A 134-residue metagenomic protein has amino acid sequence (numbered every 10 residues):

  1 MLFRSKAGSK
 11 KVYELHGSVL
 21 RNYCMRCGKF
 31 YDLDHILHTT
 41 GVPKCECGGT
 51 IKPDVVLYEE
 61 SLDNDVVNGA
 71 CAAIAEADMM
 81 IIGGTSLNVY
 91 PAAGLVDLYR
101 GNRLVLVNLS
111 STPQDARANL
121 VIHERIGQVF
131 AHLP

Functional and structural regions predicted by a protein language model:
M1-P134: Conserved catalytic alpha/beta core of Sir2/sirtuin-type deacylases, generalized to analogous enzyme cores that bind
